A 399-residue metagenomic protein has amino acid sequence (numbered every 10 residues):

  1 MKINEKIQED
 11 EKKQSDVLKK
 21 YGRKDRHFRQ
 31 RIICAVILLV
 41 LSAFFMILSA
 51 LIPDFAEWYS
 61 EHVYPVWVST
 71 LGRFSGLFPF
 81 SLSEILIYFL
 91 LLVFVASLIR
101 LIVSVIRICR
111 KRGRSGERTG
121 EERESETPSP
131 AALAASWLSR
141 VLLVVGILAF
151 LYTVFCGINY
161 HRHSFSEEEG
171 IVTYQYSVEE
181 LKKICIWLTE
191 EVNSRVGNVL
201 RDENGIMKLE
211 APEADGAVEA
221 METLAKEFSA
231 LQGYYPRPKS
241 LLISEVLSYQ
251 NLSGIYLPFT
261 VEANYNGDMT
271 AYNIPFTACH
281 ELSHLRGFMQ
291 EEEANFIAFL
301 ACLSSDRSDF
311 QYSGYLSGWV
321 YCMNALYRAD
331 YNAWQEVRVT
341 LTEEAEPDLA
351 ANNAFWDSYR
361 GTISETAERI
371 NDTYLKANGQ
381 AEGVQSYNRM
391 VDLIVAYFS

Functional and structural regions predicted by a protein language model:
K2-I3, I7-H27, S104-A135: Membrane-interfacial, low-structure loops and terminal tails that flank and connect transmembrane helices in multi-pass
L41-I108: Membrane-embedded alpha-helical segments of integral membrane proteins
P79, F276-F288, E292-N295, F299-L300: Active-site recognition of the HExxH zinc-binding catalytic motif
I87, F94-R100, A132-S166: Transmembrane alpha-helices and immediately adjacent membrane-cytoplasm interface residues in multi-pass integral
G157-S229: Membrane-interface segments at or immediately adjacent to transmembrane helices that form the boundary between
V199-G267, A271: Auxiliary, metal-adjacent structural segments of Zn-dependent hydrolase domains
M289-A333: Post-HExxH zinc-binding segment in Zn-dependent metallohydrolases
E344-S399: Pan-zinc metallopeptidase signature
